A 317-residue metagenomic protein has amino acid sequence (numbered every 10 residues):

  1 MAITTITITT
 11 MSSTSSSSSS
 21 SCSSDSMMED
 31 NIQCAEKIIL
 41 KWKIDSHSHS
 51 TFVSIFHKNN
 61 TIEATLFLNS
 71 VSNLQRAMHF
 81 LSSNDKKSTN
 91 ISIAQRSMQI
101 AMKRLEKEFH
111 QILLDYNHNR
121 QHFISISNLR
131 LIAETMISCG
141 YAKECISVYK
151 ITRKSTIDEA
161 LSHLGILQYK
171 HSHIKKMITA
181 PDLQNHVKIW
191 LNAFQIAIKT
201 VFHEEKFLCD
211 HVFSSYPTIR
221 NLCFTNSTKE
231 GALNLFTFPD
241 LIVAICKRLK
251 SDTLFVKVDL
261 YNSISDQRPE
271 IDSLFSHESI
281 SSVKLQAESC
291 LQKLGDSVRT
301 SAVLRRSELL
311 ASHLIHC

Functional and structural regions predicted by a protein language model:
M1-A193, A197-T200: Long amphipathic alpha-helical scaffold regions
I174-C317: Extended alpha-helical solenoid scaffold regions that build the rod-like backbones of large eukaryotic assemblies
